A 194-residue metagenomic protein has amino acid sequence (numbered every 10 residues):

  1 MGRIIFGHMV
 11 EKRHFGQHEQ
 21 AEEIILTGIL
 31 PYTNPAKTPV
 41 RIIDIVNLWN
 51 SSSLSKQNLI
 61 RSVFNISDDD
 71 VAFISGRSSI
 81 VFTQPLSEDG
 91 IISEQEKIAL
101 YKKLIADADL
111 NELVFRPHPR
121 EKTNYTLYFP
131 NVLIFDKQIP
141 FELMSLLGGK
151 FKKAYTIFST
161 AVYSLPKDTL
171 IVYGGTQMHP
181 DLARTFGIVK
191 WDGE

Functional and structural regions predicted by a protein language model:
M1-S78: A nucleotide-sugar donor-handling region in carbohydrate enzymes
E23-L26, N111-E121, K152-I157, I171-Y173: Short, hydrophobic beta-strand segments that form beta-sheet elements in well-ordered domains
K37-D44, T126-P140, K167-Y173, T185-E194: Active-site regions of enzymes building and remodeling cell-envelope glycoconjugates
F73-D89: Conserved donor-binding/catalytic core segment of Leloir-type glycosyltransferases
D89-G90, E121-L127, M178-A183: Short, charged/polar "capping" segments at the starts of alpha-helices and the immediately preceding loops
S93-D107: Well-ordered, non-membrane alpha-helical segments in soluble/globular domains
A108-K137: Catalytic donor nucleotide-activated moiety binding site of glycosyltransferases and closely related
E142-F186: A donor-sugar binding/catalytic signature common to diverse glycosyltransferases and related nucleotide-sugar
